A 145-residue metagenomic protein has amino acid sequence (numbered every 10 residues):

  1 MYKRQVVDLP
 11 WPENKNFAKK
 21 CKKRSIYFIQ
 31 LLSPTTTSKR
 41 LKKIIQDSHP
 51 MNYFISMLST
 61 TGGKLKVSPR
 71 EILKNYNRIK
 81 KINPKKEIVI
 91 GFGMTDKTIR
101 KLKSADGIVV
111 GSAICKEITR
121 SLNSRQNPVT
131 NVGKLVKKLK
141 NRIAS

Functional and structural regions predicted by a protein language model:
M1-Y2: Short, small-residue-biased leader/transition segments that mark boundaries at the very start of proteins
V6-K23, T37-K42, T61-R78, D96-R100 (+1 more regions): Active-site-adjacent beta->alpha loops and helix N-cap segments on the catalytic face of soluble alpha/beta enzymes
V7, P50-M57, V109-S112: Non-cysteine beta-strand/loop elements that form the S-adenosyl-L-methionine
L9, L31-T35, M57, G91-K97 (+1 more regions): Active-site beta-loop-alpha junctions enriched in small/polar residues
C21-L31, I79-G93, S145: Short beta-strand/loop segments at the ligand-binding rim of alpha/beta enzyme cores
S25-G63: Histidine/lysine/aspartate-rich catalytic loop segments that bind and position anionic ligands
T36-D47, I82-N83, I90-I108: Catalytic cores of alpha/beta
I114-S145: C-terminal helical cap(s) of enzyme catalytic domains, especially alpha/beta-barrels
